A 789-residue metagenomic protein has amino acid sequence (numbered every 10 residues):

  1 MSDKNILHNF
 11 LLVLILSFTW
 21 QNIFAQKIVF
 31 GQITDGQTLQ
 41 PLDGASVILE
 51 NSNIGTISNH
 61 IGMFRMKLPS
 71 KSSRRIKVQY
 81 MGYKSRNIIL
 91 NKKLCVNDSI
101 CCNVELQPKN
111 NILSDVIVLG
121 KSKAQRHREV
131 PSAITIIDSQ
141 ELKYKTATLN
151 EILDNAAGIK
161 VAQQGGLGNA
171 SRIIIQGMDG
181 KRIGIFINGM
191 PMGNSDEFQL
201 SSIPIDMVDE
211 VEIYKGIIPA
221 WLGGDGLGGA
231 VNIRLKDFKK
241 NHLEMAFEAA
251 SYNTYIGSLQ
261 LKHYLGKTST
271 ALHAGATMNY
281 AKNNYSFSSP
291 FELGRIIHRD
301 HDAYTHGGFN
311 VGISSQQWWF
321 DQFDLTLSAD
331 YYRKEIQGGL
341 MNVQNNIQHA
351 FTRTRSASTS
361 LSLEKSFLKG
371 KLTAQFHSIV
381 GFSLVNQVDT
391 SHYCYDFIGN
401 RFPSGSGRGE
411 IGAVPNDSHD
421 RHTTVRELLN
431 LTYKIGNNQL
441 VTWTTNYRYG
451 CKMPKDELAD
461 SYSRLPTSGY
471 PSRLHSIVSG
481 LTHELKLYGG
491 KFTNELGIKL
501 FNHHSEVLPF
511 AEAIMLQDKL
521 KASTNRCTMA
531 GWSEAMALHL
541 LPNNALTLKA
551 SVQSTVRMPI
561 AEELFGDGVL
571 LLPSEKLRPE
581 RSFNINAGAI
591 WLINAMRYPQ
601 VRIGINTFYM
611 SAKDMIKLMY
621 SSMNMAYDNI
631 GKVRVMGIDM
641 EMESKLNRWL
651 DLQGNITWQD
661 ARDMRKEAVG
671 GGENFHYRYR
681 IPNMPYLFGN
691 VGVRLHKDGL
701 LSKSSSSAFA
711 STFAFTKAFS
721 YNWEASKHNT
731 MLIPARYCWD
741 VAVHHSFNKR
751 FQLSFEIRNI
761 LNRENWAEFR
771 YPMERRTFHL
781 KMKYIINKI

Functional and structural regions predicted by a protein language model:
T34, S46-I48, Q79-Y83, C95-K143: Short, acidic, small-residue-rich periplasmic hinge/interaction motif at the N-terminus of Gram-negative outer-membrane
R65-K67, M190-G216: Short acidic/polar hinge/loop motifs at secondary-structure boundaries that mediate gating or recognition
C102-V104, I205-H242, N787-K788: A beta-strand signature from Gram-negative outer-membrane beta-barrel systems, especially the internal plug domain
E210-E212, P219-A220, L235-Y264, R295-Y304: Short strand-turn segments of transmembrane beta-barrel domains in outer membranes, especially the first one or two
K240, E248, L265-Q348: Periplasmic-side early beta-strands and strand-to-turn transitions of outer-membrane beta-barrels
G312-Y332, T354-Q517, S523-A535, H539-N543 (+3 more regions): Face-selective signature of the C-terminal outer-membrane beta-barrel domain
K491, R602, T607-S611, D628-S720: Gram-negative outer-membrane beta-barrel transporters
L541, K549-Q553, E580-M636, T657 (+1 more regions): Membrane-embedded beta-barrel scaffold of Gram-negative outer-membrane proteins
